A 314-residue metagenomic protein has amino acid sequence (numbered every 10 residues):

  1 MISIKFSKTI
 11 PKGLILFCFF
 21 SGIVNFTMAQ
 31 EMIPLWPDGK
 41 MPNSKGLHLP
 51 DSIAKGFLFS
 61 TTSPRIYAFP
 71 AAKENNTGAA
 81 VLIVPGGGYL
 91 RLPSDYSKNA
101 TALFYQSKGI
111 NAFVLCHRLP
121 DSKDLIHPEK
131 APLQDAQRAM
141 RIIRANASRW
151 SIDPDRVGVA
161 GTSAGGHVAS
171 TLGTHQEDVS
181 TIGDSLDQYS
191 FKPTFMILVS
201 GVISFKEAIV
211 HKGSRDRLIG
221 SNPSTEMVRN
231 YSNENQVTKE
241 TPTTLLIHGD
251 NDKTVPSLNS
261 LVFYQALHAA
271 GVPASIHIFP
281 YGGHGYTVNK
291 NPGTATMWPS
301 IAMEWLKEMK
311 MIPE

Functional and structural regions predicted by a protein language model:
Q30-N75: N-terminal cap/lid segment of alpha/beta-hydrolase-fold proteins
I53, G201-Q236, P242: Mobile cap/lid helix-loop segments that gate and shape the active-site cleft of serine hydrolases
T77-G86: Short beta-strand element of the alpha/beta-hydrolase
P93-S94, N99-T101, H117-P154, P292-T296: Catalytic nucleophile-loop/oxyanion-hole region of alpha/beta-hydrolase and closely related hydrolase-like folds
R138-V210, V228: Primarily recognizes the serine-hydrolase "nucleophile elbow" in alpha/beta-hydrolase and SGNH/GDSL folds
L246-H248, D252: Short beta-strand/loop motif that positions the catalytic acidic residue of the alpha/beta-hydrolase fold
K253-N259: Conserved alpha/beta-hydrolase "acid-adjacent" motif
L261-E314: C-terminal catalytic histidine-bearing segment of alpha/beta-hydrolase fold enzymes
